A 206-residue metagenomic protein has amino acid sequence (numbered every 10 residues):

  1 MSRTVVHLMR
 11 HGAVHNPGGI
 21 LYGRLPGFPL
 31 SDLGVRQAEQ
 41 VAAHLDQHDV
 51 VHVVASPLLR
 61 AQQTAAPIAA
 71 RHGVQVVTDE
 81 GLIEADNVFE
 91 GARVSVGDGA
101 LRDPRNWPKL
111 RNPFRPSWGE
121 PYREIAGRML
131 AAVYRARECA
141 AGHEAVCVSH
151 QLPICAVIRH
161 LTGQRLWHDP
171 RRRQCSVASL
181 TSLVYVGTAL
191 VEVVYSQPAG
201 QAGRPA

Functional and structural regions predicted by a protein language model:
M1-T4, V74-T78, E84-V96, E138-H143 (+1 more regions): Acidic, low-complexity terminal tails and accessory targeting/binding regions of phosphate-metabolizing enzymes
V5-H11: Short, hydrophobic/glycine-enriched beta-strand segments
V6, H143-Q151: Generic beta-sheet signal
A13-T64, I68, W118-M129: Loop-to-helix element that buttresses phosphate recognition and phosphoryl-transfer chemistry
V14, P153-I154: Short active-site segment of divalent metal-dependent hydrolases/proteases that encodes the spacing between
Q40-N106: Phosphate-coordination/substrate-recognition cap region in phosphate-metabolizing enzymes
D103-E124: Short glycine/proline- and acidic residue-enriched helix-loop micro-motifs that form flexible lids or anion-recognition
